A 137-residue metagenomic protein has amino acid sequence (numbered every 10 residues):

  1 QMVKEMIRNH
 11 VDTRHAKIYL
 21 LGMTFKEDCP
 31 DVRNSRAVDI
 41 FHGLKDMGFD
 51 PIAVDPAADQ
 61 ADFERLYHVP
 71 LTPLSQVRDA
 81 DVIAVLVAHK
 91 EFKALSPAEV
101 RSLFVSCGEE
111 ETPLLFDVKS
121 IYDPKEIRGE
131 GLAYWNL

Functional and structural regions predicted by a protein language model:
Q1-L137: Structural/interface elements that position substrates and couple domains in central-metabolism enzymes
